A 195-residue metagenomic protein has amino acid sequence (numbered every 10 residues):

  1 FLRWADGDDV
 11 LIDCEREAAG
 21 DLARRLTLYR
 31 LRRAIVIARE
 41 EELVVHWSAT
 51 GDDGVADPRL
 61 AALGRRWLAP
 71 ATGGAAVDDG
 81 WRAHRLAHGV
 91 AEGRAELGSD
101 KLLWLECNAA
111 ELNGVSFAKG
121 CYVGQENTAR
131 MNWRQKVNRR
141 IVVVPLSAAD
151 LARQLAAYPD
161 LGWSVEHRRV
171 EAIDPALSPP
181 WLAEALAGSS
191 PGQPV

Functional and structural regions predicted by a protein language model:
F1-V195: Basic, glycine/lysine-rich polyanion-binding surfaces/domains
